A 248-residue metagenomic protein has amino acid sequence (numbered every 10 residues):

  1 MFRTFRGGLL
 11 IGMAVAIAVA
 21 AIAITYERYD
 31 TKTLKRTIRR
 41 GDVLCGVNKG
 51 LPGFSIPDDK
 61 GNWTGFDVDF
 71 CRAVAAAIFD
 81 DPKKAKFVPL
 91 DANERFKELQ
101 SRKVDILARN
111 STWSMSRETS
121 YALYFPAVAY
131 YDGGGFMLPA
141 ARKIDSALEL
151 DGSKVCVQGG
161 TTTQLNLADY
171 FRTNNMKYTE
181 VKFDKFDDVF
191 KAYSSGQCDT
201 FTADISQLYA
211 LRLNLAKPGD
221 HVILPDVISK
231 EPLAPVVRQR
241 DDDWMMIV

Functional and structural regions predicted by a protein language model:
M1-K86, Q100: N-terminal hydrophobic or amphipathic helices and topogenic motifs
E27, V68, R72, A76 (+4 more regions): Acidic, polar ligand-binding/catalytic clefts
T31, A85-K97, T179-S195, E231: Short helix-initiation/N-cap motifs at beta->coil->alpha
R36-D42, Q207, K230-V248: An extracytoplasmic/periplasmic, membrane-proximal ligand-sensing/linker region
R39, A75-K83, Q100-V104, A141 (+7 more regions): Sec-exported extracytoplasmic/periplasmic mature domains
V43-L44, D105-I106, D199-T200, A234: Short, Asp-centered acidic motifs that coordinate Mg2+ and/or phosphate in catalytic or ligand-binding sites
L44-G53, K60-I78, T112-S114, D132-D188 (+3 more regions): Bilobed "Venus flytrap"/periplasmic-binding protein-like clamshell domains and structurally analogous long
V74, L99-Q100, L150, Y193-S194 (+2 more regions): Hydrophobic residues within well-ordered alpha-helices
